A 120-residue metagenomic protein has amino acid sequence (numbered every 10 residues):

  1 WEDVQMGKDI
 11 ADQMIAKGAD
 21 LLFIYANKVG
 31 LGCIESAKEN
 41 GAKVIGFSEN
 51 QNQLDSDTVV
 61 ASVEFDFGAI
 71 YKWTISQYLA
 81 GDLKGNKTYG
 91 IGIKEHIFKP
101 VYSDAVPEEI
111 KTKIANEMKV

Functional and structural regions predicted by a protein language model:
W1-V120: A residue-level marker of the well-folded mature domains of exported/periplasmic proteins
